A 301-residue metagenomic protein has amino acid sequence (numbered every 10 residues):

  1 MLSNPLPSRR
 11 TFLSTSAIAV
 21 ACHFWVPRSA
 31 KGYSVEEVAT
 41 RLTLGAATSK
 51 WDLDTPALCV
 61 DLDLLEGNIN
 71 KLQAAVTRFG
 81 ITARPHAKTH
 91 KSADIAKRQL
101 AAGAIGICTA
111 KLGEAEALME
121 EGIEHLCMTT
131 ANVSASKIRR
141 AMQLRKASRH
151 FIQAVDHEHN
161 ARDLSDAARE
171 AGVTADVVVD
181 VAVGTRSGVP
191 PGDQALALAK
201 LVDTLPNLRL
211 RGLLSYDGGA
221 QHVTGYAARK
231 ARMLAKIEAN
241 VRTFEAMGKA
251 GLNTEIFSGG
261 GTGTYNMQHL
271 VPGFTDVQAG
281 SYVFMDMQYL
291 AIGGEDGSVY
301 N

Functional and structural regions predicted by a protein language model:
L2, A182-D296: Active-site loop/helix belt of alpha/beta enzymes
L2-V20: N-terminal secretory signal peptides and thylakoid transit peptides that target proteins across membranes
F24-A75: C-terminal segment of N-terminal export signals and the immediately downstream linker at the start of the mature
W51-D61, H125-M128, M142-I152, T224-L234: Glycine-rich tight-turn/loop motif centered on a GG-T
G67-K71, F79-A87, K91: N-terminal glycine-rich anion-binding loops that anchor highly charged ligand groups
F79-A83, A101-G103, T174, L252-I256: Short beta-strand/loop segments at the ligand-binding rim of alpha/beta enzyme cores
H86-H222: Active-site-proximal beta-alpha core segment in soluble small-molecule metabolic enzymes
V299-N301: Functionally critical, mid-to-C-terminal surface segments that flank or help form catalytic/ligand
